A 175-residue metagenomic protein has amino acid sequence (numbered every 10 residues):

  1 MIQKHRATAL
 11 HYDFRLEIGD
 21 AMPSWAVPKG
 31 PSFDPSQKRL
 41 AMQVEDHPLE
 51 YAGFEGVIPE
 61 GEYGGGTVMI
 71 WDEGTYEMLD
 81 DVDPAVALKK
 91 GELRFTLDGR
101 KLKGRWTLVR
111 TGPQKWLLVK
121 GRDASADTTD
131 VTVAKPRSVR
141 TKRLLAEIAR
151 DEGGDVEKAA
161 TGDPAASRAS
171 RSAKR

Functional and structural regions predicted by a protein language model:
M1-R175: A charge-rich, low-complexity, intrinsically flexible signal that marks solvent-exposed coils, linkers, repeats
